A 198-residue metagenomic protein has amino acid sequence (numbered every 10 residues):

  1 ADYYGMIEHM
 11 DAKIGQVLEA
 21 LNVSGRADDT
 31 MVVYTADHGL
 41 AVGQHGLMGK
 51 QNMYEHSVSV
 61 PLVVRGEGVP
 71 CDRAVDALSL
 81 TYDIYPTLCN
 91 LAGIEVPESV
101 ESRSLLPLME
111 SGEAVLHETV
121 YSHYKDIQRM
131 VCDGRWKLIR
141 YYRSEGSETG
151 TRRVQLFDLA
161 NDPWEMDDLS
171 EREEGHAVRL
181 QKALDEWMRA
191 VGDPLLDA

Functional and structural regions predicted by a protein language model:
A1-T30: A long, amphipathic alpha-helix that forms part of the scaffold/cap immediately adjacent to metal-dependent active
Y3-M6, M10, L80, I84 (+3 more regions): Long, internal low-complexity/basic segments
E19-P70, L80, R129: Histidine-centered active-site microenvironments of extracellular/periplasmic hydrolases and transferases
A27-T30, G68, D72-V131, V178-K182 (+1 more regions): Polar, surface-exposed loop/tail segments that function as active-site lids or cofactor/substrate-recognition elements
A41, M53, L62, A74 (+4 more regions): Conserved beta-strand positions that form and line the central face of beta-propeller blades
Q44, V64, P107, C132-D133 (+1 more regions): Conserved hydrophobic "DFG−1" position in protein kinase catalytic cores
E55-S57, S122-E171, H176-R179, A198: C-terminal, low-complexity/hydrophilic appendages and adjacent surface loops of extracellular/periplasmic anionic
